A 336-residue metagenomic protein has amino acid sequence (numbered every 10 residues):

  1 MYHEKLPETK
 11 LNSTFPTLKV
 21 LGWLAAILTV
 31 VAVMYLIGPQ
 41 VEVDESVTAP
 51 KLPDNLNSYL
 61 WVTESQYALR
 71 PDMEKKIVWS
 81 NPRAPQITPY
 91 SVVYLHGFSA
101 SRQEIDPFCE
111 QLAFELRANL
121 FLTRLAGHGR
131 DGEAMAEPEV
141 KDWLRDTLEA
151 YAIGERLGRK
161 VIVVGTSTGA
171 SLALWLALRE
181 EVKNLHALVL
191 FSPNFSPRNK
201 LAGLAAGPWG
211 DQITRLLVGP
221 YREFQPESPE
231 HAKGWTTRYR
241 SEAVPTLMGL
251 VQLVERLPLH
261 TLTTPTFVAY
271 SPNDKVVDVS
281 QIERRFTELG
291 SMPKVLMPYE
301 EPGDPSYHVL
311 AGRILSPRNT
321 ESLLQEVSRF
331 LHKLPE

Functional and structural regions predicted by a protein language model:
P71-L116, L120-L125: Short, surface-exposed "cap/lid" segments of acyl-processing enzymes
P107-F108, T264, V277-E288: Short alpha-helix in the alpha/beta-hydrolase fold that links the catalytic acid
R130-L157: Catalytic nucleophile-loop/oxyanion-hole region of alpha/beta-hydrolase and closely related hydrolase-like folds
V164-A173: Gly/Ala-rich beta-loop-alpha elbow adjacent to hydrolase catalytic centers
V189-K200: Active-site nucleophile loop of the alpha/beta-hydrolase fold
L262, V268-Y270, D274: Short beta-strand/loop motif that positions the catalytic acidic residue of the alpha/beta-hydrolase fold
T287-G312: Catalytic histidine neighborhood in serine/cysteine hydrolases with alpha/beta-hydrolase-type architecture
G303-E336: Catalytic active-site module of serine/aspartate enzymes centered on a nucleophile-bearing elbow/loop
